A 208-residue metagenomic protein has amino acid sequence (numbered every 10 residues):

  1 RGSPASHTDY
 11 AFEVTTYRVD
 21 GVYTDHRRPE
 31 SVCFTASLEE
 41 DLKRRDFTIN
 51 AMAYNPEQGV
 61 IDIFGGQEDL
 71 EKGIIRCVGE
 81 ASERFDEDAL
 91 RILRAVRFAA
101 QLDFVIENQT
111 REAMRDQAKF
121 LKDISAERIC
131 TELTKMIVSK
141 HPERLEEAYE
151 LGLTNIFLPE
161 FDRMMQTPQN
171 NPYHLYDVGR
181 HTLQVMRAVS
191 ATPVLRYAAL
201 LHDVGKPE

Functional and structural regions predicted by a protein language model:
R1-E208: Catalytic cores of the polymerase beta-like nucleotidyltransferase superfamily and closely associated nucleotide
